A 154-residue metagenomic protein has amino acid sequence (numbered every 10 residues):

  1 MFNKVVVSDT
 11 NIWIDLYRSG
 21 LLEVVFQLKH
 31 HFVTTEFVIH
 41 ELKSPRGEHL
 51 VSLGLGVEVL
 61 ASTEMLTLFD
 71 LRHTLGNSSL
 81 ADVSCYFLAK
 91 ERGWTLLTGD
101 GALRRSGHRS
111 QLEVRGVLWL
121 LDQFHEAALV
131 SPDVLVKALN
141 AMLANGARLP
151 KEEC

Functional and structural regions predicted by a protein language model:
F2-W94, G101, H108-L112, K137-L139 (+1 more regions): Active-site-proximal, substrate-binding regions of enzyme catalytic domains and RNA-binding/basic surfaces
D82, V117-L118: A general structural signal for well-ordered alpha-helical segments in protein cores
G101-A102, W119: Short, ordered loop/turn segments at secondary-structure junctions
R105, D122, N140-L143: A broadly conserved amphipathic alpha-helix scaffold signal in soluble, globular proteins
R105-S106, P132: Short active-site-adjacent structural elements
E113-G116, D133: Short acidic alpha-helix initiation/capping motifs at coil-to-helix transition points, especially at protein N-termini
L118-A128: Short alpha-helix plus adjacent loop in nuclease-associated cores
V130-C154: Long, charged alpha-helical interface segments
